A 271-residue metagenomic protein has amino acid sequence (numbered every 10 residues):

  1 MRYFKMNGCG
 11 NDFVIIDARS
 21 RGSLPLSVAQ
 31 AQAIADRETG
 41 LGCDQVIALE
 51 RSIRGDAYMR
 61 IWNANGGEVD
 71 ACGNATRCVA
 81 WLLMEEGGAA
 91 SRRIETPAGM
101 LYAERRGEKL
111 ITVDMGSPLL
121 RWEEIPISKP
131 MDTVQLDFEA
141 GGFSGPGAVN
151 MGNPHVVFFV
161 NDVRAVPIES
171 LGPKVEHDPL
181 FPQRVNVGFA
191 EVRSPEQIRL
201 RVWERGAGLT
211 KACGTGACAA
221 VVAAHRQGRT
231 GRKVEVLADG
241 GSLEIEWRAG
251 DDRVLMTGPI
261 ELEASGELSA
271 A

Functional and structural regions predicted by a protein language model:
M1-K109, V157-A271: A glycine-rich beta-to-alpha transition motif near the start of alpha/beta enzyme domains, typified by
K109-M115: Short, solvent-exposed secondary-structure boundary/capping segments
T112, I125-I127, F138: Extended alpha-helical solenoid/rod scaffold regions of large eukaryotic vesicle-tethering complex subunits
V113, G147, R201: Beta-strand scaffold of nucleotide-dependent catalytic cores
L119-R121: Ligand-binding beta-strand-loop-alpha-helix segment within the catalytic cores of soluble metabolic enzymes
V134-A165: Internal active-site segments that recognize and position negatively charged phosphoryl groups and nucleotide moieties
